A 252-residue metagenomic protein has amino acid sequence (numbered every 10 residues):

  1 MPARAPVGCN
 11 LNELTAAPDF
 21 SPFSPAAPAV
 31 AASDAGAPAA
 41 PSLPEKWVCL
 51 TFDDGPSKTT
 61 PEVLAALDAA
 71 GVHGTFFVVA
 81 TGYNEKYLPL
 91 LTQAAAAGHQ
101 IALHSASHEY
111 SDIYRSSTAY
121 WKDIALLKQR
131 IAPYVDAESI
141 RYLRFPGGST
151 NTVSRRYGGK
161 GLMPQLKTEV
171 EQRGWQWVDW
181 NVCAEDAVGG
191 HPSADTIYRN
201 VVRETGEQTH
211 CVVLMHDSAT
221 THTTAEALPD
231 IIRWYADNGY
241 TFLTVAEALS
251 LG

Functional and structural regions predicted by a protein language model:
P2-I140, F145, S250-L251: Active-site beta->alpha N-cap acidic-glycine motif
H108-L214, S218-A236, Y240-T241, E247-L251: Catalytic domains of cell-wall/extracellular-matrix polysaccharide-remodeling enzymes, centered on de-N-acetylation
